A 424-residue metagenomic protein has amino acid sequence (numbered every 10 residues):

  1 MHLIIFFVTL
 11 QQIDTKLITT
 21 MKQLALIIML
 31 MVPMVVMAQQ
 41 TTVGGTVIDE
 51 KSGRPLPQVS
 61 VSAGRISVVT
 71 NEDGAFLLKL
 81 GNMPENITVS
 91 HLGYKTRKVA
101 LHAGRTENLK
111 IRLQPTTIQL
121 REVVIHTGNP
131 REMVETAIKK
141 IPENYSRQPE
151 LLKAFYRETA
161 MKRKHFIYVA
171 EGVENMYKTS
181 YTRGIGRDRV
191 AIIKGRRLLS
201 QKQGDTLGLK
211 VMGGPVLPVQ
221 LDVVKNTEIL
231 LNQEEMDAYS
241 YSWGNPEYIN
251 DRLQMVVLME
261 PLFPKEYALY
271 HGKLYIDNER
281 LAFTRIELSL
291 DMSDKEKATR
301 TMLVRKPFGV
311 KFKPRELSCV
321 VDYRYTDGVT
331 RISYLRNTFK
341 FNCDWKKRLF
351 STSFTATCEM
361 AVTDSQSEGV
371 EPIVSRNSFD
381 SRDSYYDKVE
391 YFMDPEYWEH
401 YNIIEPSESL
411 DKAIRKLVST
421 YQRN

Functional and structural regions predicted by a protein language model:
M1-T46, L120, N424: Bacterial Sec-dependent N-terminal signal peptides
T41-V43, K51-R65: Short, ordered, surface-exposed loop/turn motifs in non-cytosolic proteins
V43-D49, G74, I111, V123: A short, amphipathic beta-strand motif
L56, L77-P84: Short Pro-Gly-centered beta-turn/loop motif in secreted/extracellular proteins
A63, V89-V99: A short, solvent-exposed loop/turn motif at the edges and junctions of modular extracellular/periplasmic domains
I66-A75: Short, acidic Ser/Thr/Gly-rich low-complexity loop/linker segments typical of extracellular and cell-surface proteins
R112-Y239, N250-L253, M302-L303, P307-N424: Surface-exposed, low-complexity/disordered segments and acidic/polar micro-motifs at processing/linker regions
T227-N278, A282-S289, R324, T330: Extended beta-strand-rich segments in extracellular/periplasmic secretory proteins, especially within noncatalytic
